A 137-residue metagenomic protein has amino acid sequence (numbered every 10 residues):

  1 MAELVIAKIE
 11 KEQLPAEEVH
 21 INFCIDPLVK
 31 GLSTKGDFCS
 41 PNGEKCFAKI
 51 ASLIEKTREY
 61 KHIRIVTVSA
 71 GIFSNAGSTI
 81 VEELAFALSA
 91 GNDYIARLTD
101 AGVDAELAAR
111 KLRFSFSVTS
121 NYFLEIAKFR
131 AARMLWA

Functional and structural regions predicted by a protein language model:
M1-N121, E125: Catalytic alpha/beta active-site cores
F129-R133: Active-site loop/helix belt of alpha/beta enzymes
